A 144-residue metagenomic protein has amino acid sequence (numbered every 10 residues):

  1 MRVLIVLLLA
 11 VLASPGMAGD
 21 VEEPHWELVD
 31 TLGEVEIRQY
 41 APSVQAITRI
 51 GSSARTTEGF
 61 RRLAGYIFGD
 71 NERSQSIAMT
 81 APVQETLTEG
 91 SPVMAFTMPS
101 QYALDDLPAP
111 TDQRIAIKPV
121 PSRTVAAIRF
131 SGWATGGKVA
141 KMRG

Functional and structural regions predicted by a protein language model:
R2-G144: A solvent-exposed interaction/effector surface
